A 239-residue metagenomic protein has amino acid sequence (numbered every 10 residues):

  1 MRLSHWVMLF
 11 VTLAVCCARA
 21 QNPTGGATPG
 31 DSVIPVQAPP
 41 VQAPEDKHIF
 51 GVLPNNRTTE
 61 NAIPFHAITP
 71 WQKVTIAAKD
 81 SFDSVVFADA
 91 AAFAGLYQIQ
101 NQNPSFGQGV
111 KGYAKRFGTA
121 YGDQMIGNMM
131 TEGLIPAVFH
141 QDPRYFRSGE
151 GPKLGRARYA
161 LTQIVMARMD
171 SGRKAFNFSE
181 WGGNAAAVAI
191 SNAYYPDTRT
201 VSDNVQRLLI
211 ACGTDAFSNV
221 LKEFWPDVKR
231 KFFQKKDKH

Functional and structural regions predicted by a protein language model:
M1-L3: N-terminal secretory signal peptides that target proteins for export/translocation
H5-C16: Bacterial N-terminal signal peptides
C16-R116, G155-Y159, Q163-M166, D170 (+3 more regions): N-terminal targeting leaders of membrane proteins
A77-I99, G118-A137, F178-A193, Q206-L221: Hydrophobic alpha-helical membrane-anchor/signal-helix detector
S105, V110-Q163: Mid-length scaffold segments of soluble, non-membrane domains
F139-G151, T162-H239: Membrane-interacting alpha-helical segments
